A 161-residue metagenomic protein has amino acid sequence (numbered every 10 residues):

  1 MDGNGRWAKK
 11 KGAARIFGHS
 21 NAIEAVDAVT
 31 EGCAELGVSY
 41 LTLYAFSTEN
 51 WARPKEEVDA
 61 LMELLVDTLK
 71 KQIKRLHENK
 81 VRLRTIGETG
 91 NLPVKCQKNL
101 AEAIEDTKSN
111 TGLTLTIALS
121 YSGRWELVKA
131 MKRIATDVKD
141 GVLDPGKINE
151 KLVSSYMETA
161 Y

Functional and structural regions predicted by a protein language model:
M1-Y161: Flexible, compositionally biased loop and terminal segments
